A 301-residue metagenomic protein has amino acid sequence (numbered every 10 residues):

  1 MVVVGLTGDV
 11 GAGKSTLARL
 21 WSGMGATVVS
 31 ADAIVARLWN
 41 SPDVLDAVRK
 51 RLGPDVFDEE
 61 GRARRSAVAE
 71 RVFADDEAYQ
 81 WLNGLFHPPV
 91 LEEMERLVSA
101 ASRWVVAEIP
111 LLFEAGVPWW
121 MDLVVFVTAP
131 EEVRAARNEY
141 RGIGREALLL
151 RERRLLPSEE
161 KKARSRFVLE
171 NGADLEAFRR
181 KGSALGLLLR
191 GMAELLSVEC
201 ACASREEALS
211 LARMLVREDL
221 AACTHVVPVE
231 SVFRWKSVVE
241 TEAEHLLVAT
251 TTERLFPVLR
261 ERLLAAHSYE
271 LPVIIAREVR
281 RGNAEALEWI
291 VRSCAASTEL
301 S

Functional and structural regions predicted by a protein language model:
M1-A63, S183, L187-E194: Glycine-rich phosphate-binding loop of ATP-dependent small-molecule kinases
G13, D32, L82, V106 (+5 more regions): Residue-level signal for inorganic ion chemistry
T27, A33, L123, R166-F167: Well-ordered beta-strand positions
A33, R37-R103: ATP-dependent small-molecule kinase phosphotransfer cores that center on conserved nucleotide phosphate-binding segments
L91-E92, W104-P110, L149-R154, V229-E230: Short gly/ser/thr-rich secondary-structure transition/capping motifs
E92-S99, W104-Y140: ATP-dependent NMP and nucleoside kinases share a basic, alpha-helical "lid"
E93-M94, W119-W120, R137-L189: Small-molecule kinase domains that catalyze NTP-dependent phosphoryl transfer to phosphate-bearing small molecules
G191-S301: Positively charged, small/polar-rich N-terminal and surface patches that mediate targeting and assembly and bind
